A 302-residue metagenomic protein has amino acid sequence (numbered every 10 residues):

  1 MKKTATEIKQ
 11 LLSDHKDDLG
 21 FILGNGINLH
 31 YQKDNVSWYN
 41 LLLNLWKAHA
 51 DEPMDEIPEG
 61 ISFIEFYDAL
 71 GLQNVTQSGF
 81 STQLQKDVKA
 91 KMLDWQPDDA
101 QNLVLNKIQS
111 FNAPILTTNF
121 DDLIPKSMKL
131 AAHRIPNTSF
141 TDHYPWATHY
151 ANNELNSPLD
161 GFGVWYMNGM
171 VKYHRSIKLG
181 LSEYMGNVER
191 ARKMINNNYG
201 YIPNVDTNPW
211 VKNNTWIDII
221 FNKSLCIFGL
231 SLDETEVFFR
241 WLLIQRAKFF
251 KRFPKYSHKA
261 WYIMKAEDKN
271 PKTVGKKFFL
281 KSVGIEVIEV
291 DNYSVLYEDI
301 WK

Functional and structural regions predicted by a protein language model:
M1-I22, G26-Y31, N35, Y39 (+7 more regions): SIR2/sirtuin-family catalytic core signature
G20-I22, E56, Y67, S157 (+3 more regions): Compositionally biased, low-complexity repeat tracts
Y31, Y39, Y67, Y144 (+9 more regions): Sequence-level detector for tyrosine residue identity
F63-I64: Short, surface-exposed acidic-centric catalytic microdomains
L70-P97, G186, A191-D206: Glycine-rich phosphate-binding "P-loop"
K86-V88, R134-S139, N196-Y199, L232-E234: N-terminal start-of-chain detector that recognizes signal peptides and the immediate post-cleavage beginning
K107-G186: Extended, H/D-rich, highly charged conserved domains that either
G163-N213, D218: Glycine-rich phosphate- or other oxyanion-binding loops that anchor nucleotides, phosphorylated ligands
